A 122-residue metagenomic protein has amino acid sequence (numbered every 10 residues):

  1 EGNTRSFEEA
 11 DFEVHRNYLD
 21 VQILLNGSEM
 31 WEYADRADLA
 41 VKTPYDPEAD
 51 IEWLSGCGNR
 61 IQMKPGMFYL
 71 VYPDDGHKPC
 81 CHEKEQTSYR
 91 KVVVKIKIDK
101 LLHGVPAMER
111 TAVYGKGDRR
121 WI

Functional and structural regions predicted by a protein language model:
E1-L25: Short, well-structured hydrophobic secondary-structure segments
N17-L19, I23-E29, A37-D38, Y45-I51: Glycine- and acidic-residue-biased ligand/ion/polar-headgroup-sensing regions
V21, L70, Q86-L102: A short hydrophobic beta-strand segment most commonly corresponding to one strand of the jelly-roll/cupin
S28-W31, G76: Short beta-strand segments in beta-sandwich/barrel cores
Q62-C80: Conserved metal-binding segment of the jelly-roll/cupin
C81-E85: Short proline/glycine-enriched turn/loop segments at secondary-structure junctions
V105-T111: Positively charged N-terminal leader segments that act as targeting/secretion signals
